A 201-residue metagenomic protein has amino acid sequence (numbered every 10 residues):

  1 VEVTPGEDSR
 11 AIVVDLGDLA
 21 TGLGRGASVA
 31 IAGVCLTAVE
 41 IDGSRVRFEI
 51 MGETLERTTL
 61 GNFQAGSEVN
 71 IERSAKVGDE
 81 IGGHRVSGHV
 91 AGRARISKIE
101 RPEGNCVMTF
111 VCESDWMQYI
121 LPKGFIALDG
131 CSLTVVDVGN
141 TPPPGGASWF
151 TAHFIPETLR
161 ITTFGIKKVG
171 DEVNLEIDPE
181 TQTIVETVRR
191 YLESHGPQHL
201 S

Functional and structural regions predicted by a protein language model:
V1-S201: Conserved loop->alpha-helix
